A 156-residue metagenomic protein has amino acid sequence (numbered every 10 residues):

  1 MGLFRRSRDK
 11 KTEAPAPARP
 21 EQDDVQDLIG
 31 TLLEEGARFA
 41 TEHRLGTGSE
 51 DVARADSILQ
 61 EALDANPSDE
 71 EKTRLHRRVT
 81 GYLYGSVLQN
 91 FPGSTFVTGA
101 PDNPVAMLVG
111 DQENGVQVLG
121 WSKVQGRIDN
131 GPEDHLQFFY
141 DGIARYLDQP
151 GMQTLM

Functional and structural regions predicted by a protein language model:
R5-T73: N-terminal low-complexity, intrinsically disordered segments
D9, R44, V87, P101 (+2 more regions): Short linear sequence elements within intrinsically disordered, low-complexity coil regions
G36-F39, H43-G46, A62-D69, S86-N90 (+5 more regions): Short secondary-structure junctions and interdomain/linker hinges
R74-I128: Amphipathic protein-protein interaction modules
V109-M156: A recognition module on extended beta-rich or small alphabeta surfaces enriched in W/G with H and D/E
